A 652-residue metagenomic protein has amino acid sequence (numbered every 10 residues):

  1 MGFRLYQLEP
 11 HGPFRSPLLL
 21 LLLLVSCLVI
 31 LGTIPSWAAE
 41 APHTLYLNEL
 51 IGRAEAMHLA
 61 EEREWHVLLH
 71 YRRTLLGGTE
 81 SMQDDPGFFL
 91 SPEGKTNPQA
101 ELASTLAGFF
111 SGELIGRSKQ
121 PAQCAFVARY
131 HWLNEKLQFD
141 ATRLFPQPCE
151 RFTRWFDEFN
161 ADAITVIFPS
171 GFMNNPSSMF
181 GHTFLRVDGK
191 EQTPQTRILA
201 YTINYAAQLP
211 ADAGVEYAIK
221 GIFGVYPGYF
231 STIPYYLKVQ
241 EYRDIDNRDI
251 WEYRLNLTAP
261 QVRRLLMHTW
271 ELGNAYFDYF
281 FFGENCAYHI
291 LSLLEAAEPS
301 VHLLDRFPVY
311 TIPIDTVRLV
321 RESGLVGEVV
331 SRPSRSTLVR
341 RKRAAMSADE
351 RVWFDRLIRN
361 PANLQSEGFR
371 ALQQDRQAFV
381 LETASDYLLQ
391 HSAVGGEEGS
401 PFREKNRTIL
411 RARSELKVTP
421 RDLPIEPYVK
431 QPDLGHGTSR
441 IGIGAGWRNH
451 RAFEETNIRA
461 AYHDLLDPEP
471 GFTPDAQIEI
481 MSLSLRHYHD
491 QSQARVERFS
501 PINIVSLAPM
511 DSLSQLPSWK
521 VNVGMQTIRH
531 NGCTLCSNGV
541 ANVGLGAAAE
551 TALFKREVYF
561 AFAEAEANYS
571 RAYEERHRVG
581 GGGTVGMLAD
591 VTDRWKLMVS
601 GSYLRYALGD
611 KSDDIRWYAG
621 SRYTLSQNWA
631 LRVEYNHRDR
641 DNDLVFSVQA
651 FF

Functional and structural regions predicted by a protein language model:
T79-R151, W155-F159: Low-complexity, highly charged intrinsically disordered N-terminal segments that act as targeting/localization
N160-I245, I458, D467, H487-E497 (+1 more regions): Glycine-rich catalytic cores of cysteine/serine-nucleophile enzymes that process amide/ester linkages in cell-envelope
Y235-Y310, N568-S570, Y635: Active-site nucleophile-His-acid catalytic modules used for acyl/amide transfer and hydrolysis across diverse enzymes
G283, A287, S331-D475: Outer-membrane beta-barrel initiation region
A445-R451, Y462-D464, S482-Q491, N503-L507 (+7 more regions): Transmembrane beta-strands of outer-membrane beta-barrel pores
H450-I458, Q493-F499, L535-L545, E575-G581 (+2 more regions): Residues that define the transmembrane beta-barrel architecture of outer-membrane proteins
I458, R622, R632, D641-F652: Outer-membrane beta-barrel "beta-signal"
D464-G471, S506-S514, E550-F560, A589-V599 (+1 more regions): Repeated loop/turn-to-beta-strand initiation elements of outer-membrane beta-barrel proteins
